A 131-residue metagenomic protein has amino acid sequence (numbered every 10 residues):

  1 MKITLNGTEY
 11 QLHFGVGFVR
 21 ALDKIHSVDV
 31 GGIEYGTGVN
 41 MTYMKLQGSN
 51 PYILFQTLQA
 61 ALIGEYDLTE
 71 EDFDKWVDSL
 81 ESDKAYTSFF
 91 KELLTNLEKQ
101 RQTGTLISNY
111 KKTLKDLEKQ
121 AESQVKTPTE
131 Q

Functional and structural regions predicted by a protein language model:
M1-E9, V30-M44, G64-Q131: Charged interaction scaffolds used for protein-protein
L12-F14: Short capping micro-motif at the N-terminus of alpha-helices
V16-G36: Short, surface-exposed, low-complexity cationic segments
I25, L58, L117-Q120: Low-complexity, intrinsically disordered/propeptide-like segments
K45-P51: Compact, well-ordered interaction domains used in eukaryotic information-processing assemblies
Y52-T57: Elongated alpha-helical scaffolds
A61: Short, structured surface segments that line ligand/substrate-binding pockets
